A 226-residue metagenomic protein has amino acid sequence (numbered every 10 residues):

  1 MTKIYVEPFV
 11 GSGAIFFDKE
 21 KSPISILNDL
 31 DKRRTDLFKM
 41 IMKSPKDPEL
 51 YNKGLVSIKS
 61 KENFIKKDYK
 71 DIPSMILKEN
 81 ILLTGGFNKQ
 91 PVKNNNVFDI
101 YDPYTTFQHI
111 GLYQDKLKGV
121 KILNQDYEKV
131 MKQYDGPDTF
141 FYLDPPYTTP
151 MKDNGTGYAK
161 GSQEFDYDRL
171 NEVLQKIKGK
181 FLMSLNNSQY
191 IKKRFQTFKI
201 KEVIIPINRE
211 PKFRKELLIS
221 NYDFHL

Functional and structural regions predicted by a protein language model:
M1-I26, L30, K121, E128-F140 (+1 more regions): Class I S-adenosyl-L-methionine
T2-K66: SAM cofactor-binding core of SAM-dependent methyltransferases, primarily the Rossmann-like beta-alpha-beta module
I41-T156, R169, S188: SAM-dependent nucleic-acid methyltransferase catalytic core
